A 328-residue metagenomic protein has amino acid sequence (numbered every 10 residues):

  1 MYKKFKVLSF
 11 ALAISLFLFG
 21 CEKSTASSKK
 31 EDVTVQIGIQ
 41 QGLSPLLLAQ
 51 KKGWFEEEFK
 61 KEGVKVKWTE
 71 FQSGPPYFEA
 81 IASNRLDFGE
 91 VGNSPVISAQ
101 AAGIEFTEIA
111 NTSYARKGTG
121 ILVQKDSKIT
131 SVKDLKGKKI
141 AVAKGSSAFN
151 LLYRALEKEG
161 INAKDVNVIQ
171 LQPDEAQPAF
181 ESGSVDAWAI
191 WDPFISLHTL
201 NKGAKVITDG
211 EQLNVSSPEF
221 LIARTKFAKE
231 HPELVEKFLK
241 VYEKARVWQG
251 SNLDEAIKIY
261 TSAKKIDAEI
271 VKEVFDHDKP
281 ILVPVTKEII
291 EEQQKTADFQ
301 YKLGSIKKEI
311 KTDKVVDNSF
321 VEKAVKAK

Functional and structural regions predicted by a protein language model:
M1-T34, A324-K328: Short, low-complexity disordered leader/linker segments with a strong preference for bacterial N-terminal type II
S28-K30, Q124-K139, E230-E233: Flexible hinge/capping segments at coil-to-helix
E31-T34, E58-E70, R85-D87, K158-Q170 (+3 more regions): A local structural motif
D32-K51, Q72-G74, A143-G145: Extracytoplasmic "Venus flytrap"
L46-A49, T69-E108, K117-T130, N150 (+2 more regions): Pocket-flanking alpha-helical
S94-P95, V168-I169, P173-S262: Pocket-lining segment of extracytoplasmic ligand-binding domains
K229-K307: Secondary-structure end/capping motifs
D298-K328: Conserved C-terminal helix/tail region of periplasmic/extracytoplasmic solute-binding proteins
